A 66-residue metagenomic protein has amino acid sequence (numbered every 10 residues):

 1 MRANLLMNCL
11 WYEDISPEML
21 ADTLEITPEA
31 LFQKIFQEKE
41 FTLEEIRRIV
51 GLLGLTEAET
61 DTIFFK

Functional and structural regions predicted by a protein language model:
M1-M19: A short, Lys/Arg-rich alpha-helix, primarily the initiator
N8, Q33, T62: DNA-binding alpha-helical recognition surfaces that contact promoter or target DNA
W11, F36-Q37, F65: Residue-level detection of the helix-turn-helix DNA-binding "recognition helix"
I15, F41-E44: Residue-level signal for the short linker/turn that defines the boundary of a DNA-recognition helix
L20-A21, L31: Conserved hydrophobic/aromatic packing and binding residues within compact polymer-binding modules
I26-F41: Recognition helix of helix-turn-helix/homeodomain-like DNA-binding domains that insert into the DNA major groove
E44-E59: DNA major-groove recognition helix of helix-turn-helix/homeodomain DNA-binding modules
